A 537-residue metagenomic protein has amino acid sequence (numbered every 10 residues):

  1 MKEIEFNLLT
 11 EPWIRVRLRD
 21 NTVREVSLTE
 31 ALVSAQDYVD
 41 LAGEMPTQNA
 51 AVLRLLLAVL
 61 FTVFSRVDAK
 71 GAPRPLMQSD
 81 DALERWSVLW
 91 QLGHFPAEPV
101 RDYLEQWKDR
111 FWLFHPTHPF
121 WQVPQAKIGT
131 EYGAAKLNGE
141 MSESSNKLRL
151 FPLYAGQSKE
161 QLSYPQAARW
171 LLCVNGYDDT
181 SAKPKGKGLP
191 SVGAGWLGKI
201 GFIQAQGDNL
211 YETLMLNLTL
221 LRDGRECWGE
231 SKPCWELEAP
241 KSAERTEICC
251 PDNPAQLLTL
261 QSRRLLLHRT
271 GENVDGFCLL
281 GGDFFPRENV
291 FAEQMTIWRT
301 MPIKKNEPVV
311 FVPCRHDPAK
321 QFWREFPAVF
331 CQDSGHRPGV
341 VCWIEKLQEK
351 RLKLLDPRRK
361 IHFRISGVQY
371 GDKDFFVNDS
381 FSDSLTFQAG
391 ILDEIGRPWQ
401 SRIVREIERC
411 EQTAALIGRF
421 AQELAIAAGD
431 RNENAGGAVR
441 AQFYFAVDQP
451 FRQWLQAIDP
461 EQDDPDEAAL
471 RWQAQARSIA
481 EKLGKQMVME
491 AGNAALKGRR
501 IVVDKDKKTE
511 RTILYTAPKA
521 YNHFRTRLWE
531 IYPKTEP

Functional and structural regions predicted by a protein language model:
M1-N146, C173-K185, L189-P537: Extended alpha-helical scaffolding segments
A155-S158: Flanking scaffold residues of small Cys/His-coordinated metal-binding clusters
S163-Q166: Short Cys/His-rich metal-coordination motifs, predominantly Zn2+-binding knuckles/fingers
A168-L171: Short functional micro-motifs and their immediate structural scaffolds
